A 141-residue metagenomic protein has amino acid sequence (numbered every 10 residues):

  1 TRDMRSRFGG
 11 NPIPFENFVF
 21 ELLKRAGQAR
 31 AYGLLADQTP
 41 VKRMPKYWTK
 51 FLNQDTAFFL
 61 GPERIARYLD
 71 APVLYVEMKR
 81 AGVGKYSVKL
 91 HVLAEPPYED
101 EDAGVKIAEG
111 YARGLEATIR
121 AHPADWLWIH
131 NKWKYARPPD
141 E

Functional and structural regions predicted by a protein language model:
T1-E16: Membrane-interfacial amphipathic helices and adjacent loop/beta segments that form the lipid-substrate binding surface
E16-E141: Non-catalytic C-terminal accessory region of glycerolipid acyltransferases and related lyso-lipid remodeling enzymes
